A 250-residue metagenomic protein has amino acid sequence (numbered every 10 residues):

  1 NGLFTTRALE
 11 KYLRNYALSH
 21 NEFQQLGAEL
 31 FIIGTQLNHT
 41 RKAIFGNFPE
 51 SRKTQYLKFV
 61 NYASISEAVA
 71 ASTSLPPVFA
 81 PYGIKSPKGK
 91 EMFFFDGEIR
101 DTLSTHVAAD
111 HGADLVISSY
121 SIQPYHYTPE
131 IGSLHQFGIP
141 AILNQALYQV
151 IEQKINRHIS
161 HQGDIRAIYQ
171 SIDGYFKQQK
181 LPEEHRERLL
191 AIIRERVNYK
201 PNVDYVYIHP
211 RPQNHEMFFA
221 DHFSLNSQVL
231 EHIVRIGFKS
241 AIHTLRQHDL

Functional and structural regions predicted by a protein language model:
N1-L250: Patatin-like phospholipase
